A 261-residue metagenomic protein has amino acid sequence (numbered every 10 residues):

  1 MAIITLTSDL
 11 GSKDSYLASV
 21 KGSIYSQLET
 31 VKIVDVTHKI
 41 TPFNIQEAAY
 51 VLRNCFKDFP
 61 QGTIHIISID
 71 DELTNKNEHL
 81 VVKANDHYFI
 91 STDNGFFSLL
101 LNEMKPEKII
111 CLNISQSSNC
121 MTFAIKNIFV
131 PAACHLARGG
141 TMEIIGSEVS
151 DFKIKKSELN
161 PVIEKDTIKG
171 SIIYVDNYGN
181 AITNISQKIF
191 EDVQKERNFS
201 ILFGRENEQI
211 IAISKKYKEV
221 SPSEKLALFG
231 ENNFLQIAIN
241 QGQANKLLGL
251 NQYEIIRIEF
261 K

Functional and structural regions predicted by a protein language model:
M1-K76: N-terminal glycine-/serine-/threonine-rich phosphate-binding loop
L6, I33-V36, I67, F89-T92 (+3 more regions): General beta-strand structural signal in soluble alpha/beta enzymes
S15, S19, L28, F43 (+6 more regions): Conserved active-site and cofactor/substrate-binding residues in soluble primary-metabolism enzymes
Q27, N44-A48, P60-G62, I67-I69 (+1 more regions): Active-site histidine-anchored catalytic micro-motif
Q27-T30, C55-F59, E103, H135-E143: Change "in soluble alpha/beta enzymes" to "in soluble alpha/beta proteins
S118-I185, Q194: Anionic-ligand-binding alpha/beta catalytic cores of soluble enzymes and soluble regulatory domains that recognize
I182-G249: A conserved acidic, glycine/proline-rich C-terminal tail/linker
